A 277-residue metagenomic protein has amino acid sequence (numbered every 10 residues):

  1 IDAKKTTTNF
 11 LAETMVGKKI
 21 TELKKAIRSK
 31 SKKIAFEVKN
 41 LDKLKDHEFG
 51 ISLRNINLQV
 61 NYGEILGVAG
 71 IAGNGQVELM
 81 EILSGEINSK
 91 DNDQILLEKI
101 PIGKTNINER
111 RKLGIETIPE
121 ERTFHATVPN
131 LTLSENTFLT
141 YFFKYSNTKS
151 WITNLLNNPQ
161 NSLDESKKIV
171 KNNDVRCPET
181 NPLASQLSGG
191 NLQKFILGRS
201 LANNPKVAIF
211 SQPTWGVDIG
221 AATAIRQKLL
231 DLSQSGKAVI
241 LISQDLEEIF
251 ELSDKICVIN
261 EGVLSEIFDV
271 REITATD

Functional and structural regions predicted by a protein language model:
I1-D277: Glycine-rich phosphate-binding loops of nucleotide-dependent enzymes
